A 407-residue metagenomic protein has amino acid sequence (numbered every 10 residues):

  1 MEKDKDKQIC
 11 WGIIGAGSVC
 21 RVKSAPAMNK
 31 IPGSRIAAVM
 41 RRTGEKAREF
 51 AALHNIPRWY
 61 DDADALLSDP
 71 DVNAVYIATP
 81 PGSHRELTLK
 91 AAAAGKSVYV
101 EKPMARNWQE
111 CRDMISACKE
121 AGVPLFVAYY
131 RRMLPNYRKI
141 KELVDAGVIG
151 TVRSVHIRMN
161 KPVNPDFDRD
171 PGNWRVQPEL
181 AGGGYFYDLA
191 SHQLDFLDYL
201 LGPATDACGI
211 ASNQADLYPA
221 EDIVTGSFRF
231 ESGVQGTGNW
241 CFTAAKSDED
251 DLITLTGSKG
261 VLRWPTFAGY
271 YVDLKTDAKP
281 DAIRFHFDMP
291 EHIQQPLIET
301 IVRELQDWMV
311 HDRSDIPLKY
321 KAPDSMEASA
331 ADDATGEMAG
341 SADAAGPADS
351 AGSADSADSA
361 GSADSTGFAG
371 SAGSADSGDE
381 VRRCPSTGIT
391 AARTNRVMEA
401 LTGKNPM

Functional and structural regions predicted by a protein language model:
M1-H54: N-terminal Rossmann-like dinucleotide-binding module
M1-Q8, S34, A74-I77, Q306-G346 (+1 more regions): C-terminal helix-rich "cap/oligomerization" subdomain common to oxidoreductases
C20, Y60, V100, L125-V127 (+2 more regions): Hydrophobic residues in well-ordered beta-strands that form the structural core
H54-A117: Beta-loop-alpha module in the N-terminal Rossmann-like domain of NAD(P)-dependent dehydrogenases, especially those
D113-Y130, T151-R153: Rossmann-fold dehydrogenase core element
R131-L217, A322: Predominantly a Rossmann-like dinucleotide-binding segment in NAD(P)-dependent oxidoreductases
L194-G269, I298-E337: Contiguous beta-strand/loop segments that form the cofactor/metal-binding neighborhood of enzyme cores
A339-S377: Long, intrinsically disordered low-complexity tandem-repeat segments
